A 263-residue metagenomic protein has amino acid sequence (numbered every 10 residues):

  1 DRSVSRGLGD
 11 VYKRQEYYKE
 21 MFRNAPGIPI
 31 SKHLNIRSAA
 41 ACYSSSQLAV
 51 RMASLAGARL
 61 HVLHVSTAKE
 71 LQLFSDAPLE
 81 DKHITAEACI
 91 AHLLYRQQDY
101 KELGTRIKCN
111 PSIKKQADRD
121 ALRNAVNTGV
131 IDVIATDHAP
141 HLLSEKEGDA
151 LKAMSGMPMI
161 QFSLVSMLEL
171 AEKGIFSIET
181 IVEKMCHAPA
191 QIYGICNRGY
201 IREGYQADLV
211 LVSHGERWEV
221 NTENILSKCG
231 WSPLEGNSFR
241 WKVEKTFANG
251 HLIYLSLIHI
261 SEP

Functional and structural regions predicted by a protein language model:
D1-Y12, I258-P263: Single conserved hydrophobic/aromatic residue that forms the stacking wall/gate of nucleotide- or nucleobase-binding
S3, K69, A117, K184 (+1 more regions): Short, conserved clusters of charged catalytic residues that mark active-site and nucleotide-handling motifs
R6, D10-I134: Histidine/acidic residue-rich metal-binding segments in metalloenzymes
G27-G57, R106, A125-T128, D132-I134 (+1 more regions): His/Asp/Glu-enriched, well-ordered alpha-helical/loop segment that forms or immediately abuts the divalent-metal
L60, E87, D137, M167 (+1 more regions): Residue-level signal for inorganic ion chemistry
T67, A91, A139-H141, E216-R217 (+1 more regions): Short, glycine-/Ser/Thr-/acidic-enriched flexible segments
L71, L94, L142-S144, E219-V220 (+1 more regions): Glycine/Thr-rich phosphate-binding loops of Rossmann-like dinucleotide-binding domains
D149, E203-S256: C-terminal cap of metal-dependent C-N hydrolases
